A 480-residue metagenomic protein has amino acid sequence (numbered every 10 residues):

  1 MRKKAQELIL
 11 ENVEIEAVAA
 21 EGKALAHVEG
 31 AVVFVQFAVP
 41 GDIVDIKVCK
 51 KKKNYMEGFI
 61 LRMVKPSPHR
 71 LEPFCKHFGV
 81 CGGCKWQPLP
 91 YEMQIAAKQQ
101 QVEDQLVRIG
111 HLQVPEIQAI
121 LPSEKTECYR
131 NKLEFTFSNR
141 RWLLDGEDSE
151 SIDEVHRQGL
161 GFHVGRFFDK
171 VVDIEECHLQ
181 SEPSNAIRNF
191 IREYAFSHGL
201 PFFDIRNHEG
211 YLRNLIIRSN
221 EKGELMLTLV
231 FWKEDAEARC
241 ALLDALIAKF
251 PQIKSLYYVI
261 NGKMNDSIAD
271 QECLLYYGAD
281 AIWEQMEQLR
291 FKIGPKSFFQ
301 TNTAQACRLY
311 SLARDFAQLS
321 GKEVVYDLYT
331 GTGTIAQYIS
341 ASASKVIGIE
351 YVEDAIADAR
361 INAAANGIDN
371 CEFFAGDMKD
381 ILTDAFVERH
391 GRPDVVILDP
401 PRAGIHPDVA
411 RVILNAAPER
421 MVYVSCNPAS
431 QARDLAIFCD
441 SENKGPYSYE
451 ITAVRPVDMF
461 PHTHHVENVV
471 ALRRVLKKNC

Functional and structural regions predicted by a protein language model:
M1-H77, E372, D380: Terminal RNA-binding accessory module
R2-N12, A17-E21, E234-C480: Rossmann-like S-adenosyl-L-methionine
A24-E29, G161-V164, A359: Short, acidic/hydrophobic/Gly-rich beta-strand patch recurrent on exposed beta strands that often constitutes part
G41, Q180, N302: Short, conserved phosphate/pyrophosphate- and ester-handling motifs at nucleotide-, phospho-/glycolipid
L61-E72, G79-P201: Extended interfacial segments that mediate partner engagement and assembly in macromolecular machines
D169-I205, E209-Y211, K233-Y257: Internal alpha/beta scaffold segment
